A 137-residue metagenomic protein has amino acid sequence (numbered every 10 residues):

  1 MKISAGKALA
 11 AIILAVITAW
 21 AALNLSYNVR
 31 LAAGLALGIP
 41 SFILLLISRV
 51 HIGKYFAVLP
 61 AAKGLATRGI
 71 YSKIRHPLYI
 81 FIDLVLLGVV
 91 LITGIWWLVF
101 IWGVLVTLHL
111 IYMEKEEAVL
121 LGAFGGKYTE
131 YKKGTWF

Functional and structural regions predicted by a protein language model:
M1-T67, L84-F137: Membrane-anchoring alpha-helices and their flanking helix-loop junctions
R68, S72-I80: Histidine-centered phosphotransfer motif of kinases
